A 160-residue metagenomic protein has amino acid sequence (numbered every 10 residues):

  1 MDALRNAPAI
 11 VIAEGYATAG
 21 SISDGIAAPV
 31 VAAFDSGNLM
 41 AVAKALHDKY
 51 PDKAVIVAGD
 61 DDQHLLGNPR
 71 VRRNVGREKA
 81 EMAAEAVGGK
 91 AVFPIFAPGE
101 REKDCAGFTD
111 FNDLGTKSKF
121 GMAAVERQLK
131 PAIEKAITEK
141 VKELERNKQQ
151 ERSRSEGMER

Functional and structural regions predicted by a protein language model:
M1-A7: Glycine-/acidic-rich phosphate or pyrophosphate-binding loops and their flanking alpha/beta elements
P8, D24-R160: TOPRIM fold recognition
I10-I12: Conserved beta-strand elements of the Class I
